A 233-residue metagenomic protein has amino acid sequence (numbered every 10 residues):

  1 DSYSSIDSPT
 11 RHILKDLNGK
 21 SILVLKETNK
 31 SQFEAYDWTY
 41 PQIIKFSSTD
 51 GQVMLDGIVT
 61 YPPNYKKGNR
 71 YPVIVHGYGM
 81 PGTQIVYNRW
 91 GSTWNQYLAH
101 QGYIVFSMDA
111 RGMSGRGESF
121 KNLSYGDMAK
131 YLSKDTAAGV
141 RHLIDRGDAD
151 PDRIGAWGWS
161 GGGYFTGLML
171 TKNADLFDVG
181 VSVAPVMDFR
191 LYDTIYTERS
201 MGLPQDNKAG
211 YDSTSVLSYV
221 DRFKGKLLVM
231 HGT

Functional and structural regions predicted by a protein language model:
D1-T233: Serine-hydrolase catalytic core recognition
